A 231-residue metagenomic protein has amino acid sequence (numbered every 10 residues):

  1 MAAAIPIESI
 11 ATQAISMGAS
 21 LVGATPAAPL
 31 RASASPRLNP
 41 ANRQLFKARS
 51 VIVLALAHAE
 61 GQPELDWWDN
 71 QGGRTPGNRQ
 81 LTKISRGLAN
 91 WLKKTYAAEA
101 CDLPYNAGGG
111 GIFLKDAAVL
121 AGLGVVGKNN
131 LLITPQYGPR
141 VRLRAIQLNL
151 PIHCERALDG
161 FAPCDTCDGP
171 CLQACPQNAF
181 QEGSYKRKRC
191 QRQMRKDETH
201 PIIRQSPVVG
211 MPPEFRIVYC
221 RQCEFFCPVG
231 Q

Functional and structural regions predicted by a protein language model:
M1-T75, R79: Non-catalytic, usually N-terminal nucleic-acid engagement modules in DNA/RNA processing proteins
A41, N70-Q231: Catalytic cores of enzyme domains
